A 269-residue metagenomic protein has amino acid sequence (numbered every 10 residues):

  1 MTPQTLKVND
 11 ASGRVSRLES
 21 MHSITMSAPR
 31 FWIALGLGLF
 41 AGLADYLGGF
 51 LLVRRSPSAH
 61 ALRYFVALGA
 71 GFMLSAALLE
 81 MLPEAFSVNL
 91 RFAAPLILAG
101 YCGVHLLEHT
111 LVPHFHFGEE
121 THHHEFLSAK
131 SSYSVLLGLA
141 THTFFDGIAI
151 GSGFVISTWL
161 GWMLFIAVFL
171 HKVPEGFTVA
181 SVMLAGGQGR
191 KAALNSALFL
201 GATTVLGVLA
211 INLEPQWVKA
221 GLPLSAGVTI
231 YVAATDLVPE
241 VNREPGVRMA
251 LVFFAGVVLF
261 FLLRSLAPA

Functional and structural regions predicted by a protein language model:
M1-A269: Intrinsically disordered, metal-sensing/regulatory segments
